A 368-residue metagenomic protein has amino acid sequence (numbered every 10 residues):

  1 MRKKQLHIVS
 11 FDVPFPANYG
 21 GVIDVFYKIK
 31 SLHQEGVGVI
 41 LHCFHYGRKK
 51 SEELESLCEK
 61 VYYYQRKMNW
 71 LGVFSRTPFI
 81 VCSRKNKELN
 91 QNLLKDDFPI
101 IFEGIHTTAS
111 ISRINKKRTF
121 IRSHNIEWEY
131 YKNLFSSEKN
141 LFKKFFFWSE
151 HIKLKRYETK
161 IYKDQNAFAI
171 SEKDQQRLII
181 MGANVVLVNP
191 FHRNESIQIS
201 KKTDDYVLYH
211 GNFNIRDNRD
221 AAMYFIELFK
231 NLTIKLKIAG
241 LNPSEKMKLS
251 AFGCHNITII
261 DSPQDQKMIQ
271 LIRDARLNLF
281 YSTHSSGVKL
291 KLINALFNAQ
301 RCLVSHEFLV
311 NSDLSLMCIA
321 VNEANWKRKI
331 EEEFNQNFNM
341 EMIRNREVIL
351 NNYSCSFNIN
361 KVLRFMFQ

Functional and structural regions predicted by a protein language model:
M1-E59, K95, F229, R301: N-terminal subdomain of nucleotide-sugar transferases
M68-T77, F120-I152: Acceptor-binding helix/loop patch of EC 2.4 sugar-transfer enzymes, predominantly nucleotide-sugar-dependent
R84-K87, N335-F367: A charged, aromatic-enriched C-terminal amphipathic alpha-helix characteristic of glycosyltransferases across folds
N90-A109, R118-F120: Short N-terminal targeting/anchoring amphipathic segment
F120, F147-I197: Donor nucleotide-sugar binding/catalytic pocket of nucleotide-sugar-dependent glycosyltransferases
L187-A251, I259-R273: Conserved catalytic-core segment of nucleotide-activated headgroup transferases in glycan assembly
I269, L290-N298, N311: Short alpha-helical segment that forms part of, or immediately flanks, the ligand-binding pocket in carbohydrate-active
R273-G287, N298-R301: Acidic donor-binding loop of glycosyltransferase active sites
